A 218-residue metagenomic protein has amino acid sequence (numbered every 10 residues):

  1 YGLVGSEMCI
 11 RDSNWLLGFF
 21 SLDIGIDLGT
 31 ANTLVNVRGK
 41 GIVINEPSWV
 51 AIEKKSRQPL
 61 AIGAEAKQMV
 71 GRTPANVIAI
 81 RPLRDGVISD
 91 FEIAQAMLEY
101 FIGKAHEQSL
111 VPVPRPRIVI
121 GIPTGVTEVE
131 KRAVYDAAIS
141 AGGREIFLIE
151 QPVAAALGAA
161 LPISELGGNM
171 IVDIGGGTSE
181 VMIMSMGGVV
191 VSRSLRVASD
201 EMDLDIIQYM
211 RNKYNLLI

Functional and structural regions predicted by a protein language model:
Y1, S6, R11-I174, M182-I218: Nucleotide/phosphate-binding catalytic cleft detector across ATP-hydrolyzing and phosphate-transferring enzymes
